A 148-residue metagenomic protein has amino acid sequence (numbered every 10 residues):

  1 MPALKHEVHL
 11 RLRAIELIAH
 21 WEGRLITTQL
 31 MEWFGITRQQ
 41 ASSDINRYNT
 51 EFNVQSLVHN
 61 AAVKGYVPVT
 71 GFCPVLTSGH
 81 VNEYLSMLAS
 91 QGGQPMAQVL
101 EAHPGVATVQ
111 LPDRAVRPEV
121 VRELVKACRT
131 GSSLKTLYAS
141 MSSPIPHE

Functional and structural regions predicted by a protein language model:
M1-G79: Short, basic/aromatic recognition patches that contact phosphate-bearing ligands
P68-A139: Bulky hydrophobic/aromatic content
M141-S143: Short acidic/polar, Gly/Pro-enriched loop/turn segments located at secondary-structure boundaries
H147-E148: Short beta-strand-centered aromatic/proline hotspots
